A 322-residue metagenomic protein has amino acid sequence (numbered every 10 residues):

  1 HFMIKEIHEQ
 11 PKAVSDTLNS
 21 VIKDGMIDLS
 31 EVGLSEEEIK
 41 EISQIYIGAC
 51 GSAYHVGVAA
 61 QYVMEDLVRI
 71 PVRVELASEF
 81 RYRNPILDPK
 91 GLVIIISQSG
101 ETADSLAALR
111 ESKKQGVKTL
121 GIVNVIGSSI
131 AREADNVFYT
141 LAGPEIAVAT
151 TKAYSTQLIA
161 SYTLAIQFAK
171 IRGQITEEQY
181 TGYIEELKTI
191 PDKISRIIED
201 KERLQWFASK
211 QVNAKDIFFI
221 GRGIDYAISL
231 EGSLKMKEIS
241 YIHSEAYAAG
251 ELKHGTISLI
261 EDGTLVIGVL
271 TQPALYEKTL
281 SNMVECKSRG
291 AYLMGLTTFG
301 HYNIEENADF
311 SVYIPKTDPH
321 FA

Functional and structural regions predicted by a protein language model:
Q10-V14, L18-Y46, N136-L265: Active-site phosphate/pyrophosphate-binding segments
K40-T189, V269-T317: Glycine-rich phosphate-binding loops that contact phosphosugars or nucleotide phosphates
